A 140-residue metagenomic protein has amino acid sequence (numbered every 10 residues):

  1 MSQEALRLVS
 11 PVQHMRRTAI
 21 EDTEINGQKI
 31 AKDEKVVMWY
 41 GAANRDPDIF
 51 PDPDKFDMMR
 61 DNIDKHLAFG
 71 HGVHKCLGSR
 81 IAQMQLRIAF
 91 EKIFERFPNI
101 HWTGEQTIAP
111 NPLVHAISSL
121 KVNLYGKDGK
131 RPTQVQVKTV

Functional and structural regions predicted by a protein language model:
M1-N26: Conserved cytochrome P450 K-helix E-x-x-R motif and the immediately C-terminal K′/meander segment
W39-I63: Conserved cytochrome P450 K-helix/beta-meander segment immediately N-terminal to the heme-binding cysteine loop
S79-I81, P110-G129: Conserved N-terminal glycine/acidic-rich loop preference
I81-A109: Cytochrome P450 heme-binding "Cys pocket" and the immediately downstream C-terminal segment
